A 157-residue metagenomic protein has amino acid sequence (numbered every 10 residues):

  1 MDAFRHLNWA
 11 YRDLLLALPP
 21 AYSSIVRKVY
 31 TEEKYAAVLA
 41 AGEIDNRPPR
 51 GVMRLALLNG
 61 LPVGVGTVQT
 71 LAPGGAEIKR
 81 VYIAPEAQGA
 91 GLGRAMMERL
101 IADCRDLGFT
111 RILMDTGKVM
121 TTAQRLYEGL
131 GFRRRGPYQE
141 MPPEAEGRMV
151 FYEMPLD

Functional and structural regions predicted by a protein language model:
M1, A90, T121: Loop/helix-junction capping segments adjacent to catalytic residues or to phosphate/diphosphate-binding pockets
D2-K79, A84-P85, M97-R99, D103 (+2 more regions): Acetyl-CoA-dependent GNAT
A84-A90, K118: Active-site acidic-Proline motif in GNAT/NAT acetyltransferases
Q88, R105, E128: Short polybasic/polar patches that bind polyanions
G91, G108: Conserved G/P- and acidic residue-centered "switch" motifs that form tight phosphate/ATP-binding loops in soluble
T110-L113, G117-D157: C-terminal "cap" of GNAT-fold acetyltransferases
